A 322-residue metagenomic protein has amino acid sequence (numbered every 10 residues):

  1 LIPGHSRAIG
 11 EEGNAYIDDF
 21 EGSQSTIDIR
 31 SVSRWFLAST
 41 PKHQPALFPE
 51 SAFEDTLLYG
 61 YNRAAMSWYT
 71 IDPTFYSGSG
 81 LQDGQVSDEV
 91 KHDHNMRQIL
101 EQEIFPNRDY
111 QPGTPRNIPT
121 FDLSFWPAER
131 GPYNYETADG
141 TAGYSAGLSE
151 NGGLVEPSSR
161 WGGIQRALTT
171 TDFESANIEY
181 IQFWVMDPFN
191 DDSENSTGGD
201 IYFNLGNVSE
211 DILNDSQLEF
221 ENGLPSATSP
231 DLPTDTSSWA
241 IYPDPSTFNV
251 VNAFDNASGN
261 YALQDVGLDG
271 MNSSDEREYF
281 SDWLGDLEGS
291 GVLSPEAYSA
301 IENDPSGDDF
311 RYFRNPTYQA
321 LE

Functional and structural regions predicted by a protein language model:
L1-E322: Surface-exposed, low-hydrophobicity segments enriched in Gly/Pro/acidic/Ser residues that characterize the mature
